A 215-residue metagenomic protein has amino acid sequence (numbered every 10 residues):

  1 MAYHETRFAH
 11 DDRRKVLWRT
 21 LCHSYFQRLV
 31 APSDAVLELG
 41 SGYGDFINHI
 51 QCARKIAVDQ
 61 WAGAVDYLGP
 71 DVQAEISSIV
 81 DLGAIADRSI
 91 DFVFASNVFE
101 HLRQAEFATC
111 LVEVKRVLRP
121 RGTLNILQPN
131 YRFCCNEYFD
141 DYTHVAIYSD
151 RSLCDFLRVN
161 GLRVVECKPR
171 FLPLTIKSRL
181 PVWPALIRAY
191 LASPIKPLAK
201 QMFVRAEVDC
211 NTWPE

Functional and structural regions predicted by a protein language model:
M1-R88, F92-F94, A108-L111, M202 (+1 more regions): Conserved N-terminal segment of class I S-adenosyl-L-methionine
A31, L102-R103, L118-P120: Helix-to-beta-strand junctions that scaffold the AdoMet/dcAdoMet cofactor pocket in Class I SAM-dependent enzymes
A64-Y67, C134-Y138: A short acidic, helix-capping loop that chelates divalent metal ions and anchors anionic groups
N97-H101: Short catalytic micro-motifs in class I SAM-dependent methyltransferases
A108-P120: A short glycine-rich, Lys/Arg-flanked "PGG" loop and its adjoining helix->strand segment in the class I
R121-Q128: Conserved beta-strand signature within the Rossmann-like core of class I S-adenosyl-L-methionine
N125, D155, E166-E215: A C-terminal cap/extension of S-adenosyl-L-methionine-dependent methyltransferases that defines the acceptor-substrate
E137-D155: Acceptor-substrate binding/catalytic loop of class I
